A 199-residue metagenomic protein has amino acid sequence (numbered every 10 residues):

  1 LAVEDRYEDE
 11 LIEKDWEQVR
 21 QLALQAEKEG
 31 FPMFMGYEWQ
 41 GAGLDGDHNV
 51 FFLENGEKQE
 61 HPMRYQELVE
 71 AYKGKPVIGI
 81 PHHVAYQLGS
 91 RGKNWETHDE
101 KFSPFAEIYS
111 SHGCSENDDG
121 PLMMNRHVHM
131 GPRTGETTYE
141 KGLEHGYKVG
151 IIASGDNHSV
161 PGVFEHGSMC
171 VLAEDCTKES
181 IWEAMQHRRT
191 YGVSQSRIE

Functional and structural regions predicted by a protein language model:
L1-E199: Extended, charged catalytic domains and RNA/DNA-binding interfaces, predominantly in divalent-metal-using enzymes
